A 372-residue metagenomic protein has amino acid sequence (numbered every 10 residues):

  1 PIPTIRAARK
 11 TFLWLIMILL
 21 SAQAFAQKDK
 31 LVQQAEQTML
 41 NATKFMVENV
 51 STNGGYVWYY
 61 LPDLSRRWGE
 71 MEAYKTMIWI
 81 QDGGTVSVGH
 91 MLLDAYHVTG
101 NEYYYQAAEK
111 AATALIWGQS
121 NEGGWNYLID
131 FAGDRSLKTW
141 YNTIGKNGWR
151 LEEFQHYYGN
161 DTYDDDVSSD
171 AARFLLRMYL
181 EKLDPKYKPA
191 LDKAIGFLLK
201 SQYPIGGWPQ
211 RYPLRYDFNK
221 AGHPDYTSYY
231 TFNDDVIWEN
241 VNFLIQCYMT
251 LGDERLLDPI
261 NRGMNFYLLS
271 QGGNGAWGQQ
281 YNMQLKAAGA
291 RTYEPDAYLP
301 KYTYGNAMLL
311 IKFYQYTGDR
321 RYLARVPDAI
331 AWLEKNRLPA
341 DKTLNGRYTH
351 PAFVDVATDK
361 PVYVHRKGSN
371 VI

Functional and structural regions predicted by a protein language model:
P1-Q27: Bacterial Sec-dependent N-terminal signal peptides
Q27-L40, Y96-E109, Y179-D192, Y248-N261 (+1 more regions): Structural helix-adjacent loops and short alpha-helical linkers that scaffold large soluble proteins
Q33-G54: Mature N-terminal segment immediately following signal peptide/propeptide cleavage in secreted/periplasmic
V50-V241, L257, Q271-A297, P339-I372: Extended ligand-binding groove/face enriched in aromatic
L92-A95, L175-M178, L244-Y248, A307-Y314: The core hydrophobic/aromatic register in alpha-helical repeat solenoids, strongest for pentatricopeptide repeats
F197, M264-F266: Extended amphipathic alpha-helical interaction segments
S228-V236, M264, P300-Y304, I330-R337: A motif-centric signal for short, conserved binding hotspots located in accessible loops or intrinsically disordered
T303-A329, K335-L344: Repeat-solenoid scaffold signature
